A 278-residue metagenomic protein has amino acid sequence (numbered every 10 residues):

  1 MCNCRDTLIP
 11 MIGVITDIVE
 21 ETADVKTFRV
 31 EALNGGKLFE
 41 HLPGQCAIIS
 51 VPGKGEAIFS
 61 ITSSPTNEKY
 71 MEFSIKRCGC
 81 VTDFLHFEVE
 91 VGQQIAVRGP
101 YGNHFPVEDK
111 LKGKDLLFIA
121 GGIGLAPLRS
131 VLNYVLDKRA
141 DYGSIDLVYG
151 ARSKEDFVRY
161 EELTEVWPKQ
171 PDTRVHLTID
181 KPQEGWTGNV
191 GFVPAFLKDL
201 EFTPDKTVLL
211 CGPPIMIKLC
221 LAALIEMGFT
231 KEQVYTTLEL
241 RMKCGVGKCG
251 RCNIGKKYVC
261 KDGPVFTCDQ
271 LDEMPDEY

Functional and structural regions predicted by a protein language model:
C2-Q93, R152-S153: Ferredoxin-reductase
T82-K243: FNR/FR-type flavoprotein reductase catalytic core
I215, E239-P264: Local cysteine-cluster metal-coordination motifs and their immediate loop/turn environment, predominantly Fe-S cluster
F266-Y278: Short microdomains enriched in Cys/His and/or Lys/Arg
